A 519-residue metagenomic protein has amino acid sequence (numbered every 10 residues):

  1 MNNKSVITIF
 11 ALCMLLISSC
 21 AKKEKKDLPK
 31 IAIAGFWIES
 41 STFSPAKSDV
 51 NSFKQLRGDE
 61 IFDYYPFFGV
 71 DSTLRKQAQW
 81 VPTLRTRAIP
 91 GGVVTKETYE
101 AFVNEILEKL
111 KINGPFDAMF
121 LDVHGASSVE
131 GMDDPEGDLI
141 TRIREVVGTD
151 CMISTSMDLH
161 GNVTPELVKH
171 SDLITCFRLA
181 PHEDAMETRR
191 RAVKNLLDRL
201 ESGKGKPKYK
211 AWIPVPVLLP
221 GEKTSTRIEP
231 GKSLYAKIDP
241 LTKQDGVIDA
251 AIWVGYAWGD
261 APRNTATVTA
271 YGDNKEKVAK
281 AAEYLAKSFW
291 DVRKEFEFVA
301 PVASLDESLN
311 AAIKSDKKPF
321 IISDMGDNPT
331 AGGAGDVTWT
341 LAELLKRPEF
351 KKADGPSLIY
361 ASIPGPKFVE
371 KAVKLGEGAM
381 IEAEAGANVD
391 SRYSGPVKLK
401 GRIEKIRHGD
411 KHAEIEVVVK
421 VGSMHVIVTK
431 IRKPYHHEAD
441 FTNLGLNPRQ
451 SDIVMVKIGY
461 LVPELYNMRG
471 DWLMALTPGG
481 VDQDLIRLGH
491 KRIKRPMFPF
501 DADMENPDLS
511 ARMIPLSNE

Functional and structural regions predicted by a protein language model:
M1-I7: Bacterial N-terminal signal peptides that target proteins for export
T8-I17: Bacterial N-terminal signal peptides
I17-D27: Bacterial Sec-dependent signal peptides at the C-terminal "C-region" and cleavage site
D27-K109, T265, G470: N-terminal glycine-rich anion-binding loop in soluble enzyme alpha/beta folds
L28, A32, W37-E39, F43-P45 (+5 more regions): Active-site histidine-anchored catalytic micro-motif
P29-I31, L219-S423, I427-I431: Hard-cation-handling environments
P82, N104, W290, H412-E519: Extended hydrophobic packing segments that form well-structured cores
L200-P230: Internal, active-site/partner-interface "lid" segment
